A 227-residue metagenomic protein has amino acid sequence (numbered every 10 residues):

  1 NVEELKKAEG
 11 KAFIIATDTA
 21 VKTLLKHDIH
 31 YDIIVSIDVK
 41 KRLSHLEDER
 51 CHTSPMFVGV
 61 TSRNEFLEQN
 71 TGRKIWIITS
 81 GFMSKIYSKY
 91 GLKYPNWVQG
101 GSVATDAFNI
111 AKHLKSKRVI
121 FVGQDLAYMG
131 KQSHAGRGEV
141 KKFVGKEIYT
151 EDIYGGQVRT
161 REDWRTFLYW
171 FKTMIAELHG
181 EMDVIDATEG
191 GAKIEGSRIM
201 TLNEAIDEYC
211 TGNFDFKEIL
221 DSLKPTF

Functional and structural regions predicted by a protein language model:
N1-F227: Metal-ion/cofactor- or nucleotide/acyl-coenzyme-handling active-site neighborhoods
